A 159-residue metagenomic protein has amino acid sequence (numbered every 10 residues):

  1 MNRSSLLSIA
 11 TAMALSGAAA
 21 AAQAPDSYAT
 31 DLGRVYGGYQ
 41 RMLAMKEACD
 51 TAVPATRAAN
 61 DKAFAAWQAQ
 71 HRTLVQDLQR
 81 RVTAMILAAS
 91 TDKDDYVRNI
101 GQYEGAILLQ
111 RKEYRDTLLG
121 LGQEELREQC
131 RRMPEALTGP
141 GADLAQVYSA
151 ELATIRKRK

Functional and structural regions predicted by a protein language model:
M1-I9: Bacterial N-terminal signal peptides that target proteins for export
N2, S16-A18: Short, intrinsically disordered low-complexity segments enriched in Ser/Thr with adjacent Pro
S8-S16: Bacterial N-terminal signal peptides
A21-K62: Immediate post-signal-peptide N-terminus of mature secreted/exported proteins
F64-K159: Compact alpha-helical subdomains of small soluble proteins
